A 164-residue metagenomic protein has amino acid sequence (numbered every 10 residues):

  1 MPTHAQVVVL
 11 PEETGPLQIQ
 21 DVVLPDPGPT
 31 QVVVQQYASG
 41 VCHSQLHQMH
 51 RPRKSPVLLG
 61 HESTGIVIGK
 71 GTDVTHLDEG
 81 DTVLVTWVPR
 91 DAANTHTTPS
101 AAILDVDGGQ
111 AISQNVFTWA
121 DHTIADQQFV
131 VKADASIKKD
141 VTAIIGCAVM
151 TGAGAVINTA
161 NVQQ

Functional and structural regions predicted by a protein language model:
P2-V8: Short structural boundary motif marking the start of a folded domain
V9-P16: Extracellular beta-rich ligand/substrate-recognition surface
P16-I19, R51, F117: Residues that act as N-cap/strand-start positions at coil-to-secondary-structure junctions
I19-L24, T64-I66, H122-I124, V130: Conserved hydrophobic/aromatic beta-strand scaffold that supports enzyme active sites
L24-S39, M49-A92, D134-I137: Glycine-rich beta-strand-centered segment in the early N-terminal region that forms part of a ligand/cofactor-binding
C42: Conserved Rossmann-like nucleotide-cofactor binding loop
R90-Q164: NAD(P)H dinucleotide-binding glycine-rich loop of Rossmann-like/cofactor-binding domains, especially the beta1-alpha1
